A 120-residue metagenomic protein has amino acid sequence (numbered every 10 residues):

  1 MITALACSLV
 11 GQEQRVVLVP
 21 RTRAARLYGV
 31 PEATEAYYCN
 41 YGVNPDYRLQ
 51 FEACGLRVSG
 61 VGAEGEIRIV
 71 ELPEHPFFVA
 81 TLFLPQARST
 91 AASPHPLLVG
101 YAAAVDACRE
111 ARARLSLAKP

Functional and structural regions predicted by a protein language model:
M1-P120: Amide-donor transfer/coupling interface in amidating biosynthetic enzymes
